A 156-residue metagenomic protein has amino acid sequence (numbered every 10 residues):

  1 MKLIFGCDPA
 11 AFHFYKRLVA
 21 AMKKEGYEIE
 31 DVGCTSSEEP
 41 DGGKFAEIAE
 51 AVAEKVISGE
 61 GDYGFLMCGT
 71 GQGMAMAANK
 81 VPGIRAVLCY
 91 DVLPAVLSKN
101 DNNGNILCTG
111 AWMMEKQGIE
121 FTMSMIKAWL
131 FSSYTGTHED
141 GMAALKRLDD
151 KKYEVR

Functional and structural regions predicted by a protein language model:
K2-H13, V92-R156: C-terminal binding/interaction regions
G6, E30-G33, G64-C68: Short, conserved beta-strand edge motifs with alternating hydrophobic and charged residues
H13-E25: Short, solvent-exposed amphipathic alpha-helices that sit in or adjacent to ligand/effector-binding or catalytic
E25, V81-P82, N102: Short, structured coil segments at secondary-structure junctions
E28-D41: A short beta-strand-loop structural module common to alpha/beta enzyme folds
P40-E50: Structural motif
I48-L88: Helix-adjacent hinge/juxtasegments
